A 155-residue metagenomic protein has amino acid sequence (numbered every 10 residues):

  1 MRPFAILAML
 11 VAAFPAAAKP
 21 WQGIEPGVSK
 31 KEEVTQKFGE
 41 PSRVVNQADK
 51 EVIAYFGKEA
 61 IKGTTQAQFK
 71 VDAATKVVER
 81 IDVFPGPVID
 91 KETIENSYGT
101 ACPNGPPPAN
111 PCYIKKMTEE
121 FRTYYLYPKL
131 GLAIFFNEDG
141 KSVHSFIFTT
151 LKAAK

Functional and structural regions predicted by a protein language model:
M1-M9: Sec-dependent signal peptide recognition, specifically the positively charged N-region followed immediately by
F4, K19-P20, E79-I81: Residues at structural and domain junctions
L7, G23, V83: Generic anion/oxyanion-binding catalytic loop in active/binding sites
M9-V11, G27, P87: A broadly tuned, weak detector of single residues within folded domains
A13-P15: N-terminal signal peptide c-region/cleavage motif recognized by signal peptidases
A17-P26: Cleaved targeting-peptide boundary
S29-K155: A cross-family detector of function-defining hotspots
